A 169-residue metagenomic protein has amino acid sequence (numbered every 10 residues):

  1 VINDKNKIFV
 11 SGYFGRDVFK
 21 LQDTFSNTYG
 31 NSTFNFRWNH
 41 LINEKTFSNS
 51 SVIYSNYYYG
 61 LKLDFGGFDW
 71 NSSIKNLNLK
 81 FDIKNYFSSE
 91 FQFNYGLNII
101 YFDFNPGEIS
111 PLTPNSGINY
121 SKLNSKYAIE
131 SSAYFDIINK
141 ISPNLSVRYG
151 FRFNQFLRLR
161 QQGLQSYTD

Functional and structural regions predicted by a protein language model:
I2, H40, I83-N85, F135-N139 (+1 more regions): Residue-level signature of outer-membrane beta-barrel architecture
N3-K5, N43-K45, Y86-E90, S142-S146: Outer-membrane beta-barrel channels and translocator barrels
D4-N76: Flexible loop and strand-edge segments within Gram-negative outer membrane beta-barrel domains
I8-V10, S48-V52, F91-L97, V147-F151: Transmembrane beta-strands of outer-membrane beta-barrel proteins
Y13-G15, I53-Y57, K80, N98-F102 (+1 more regions): Outer-membrane beta-barrel pore domains and translocons
S26-G30, N71-K75, F87, L123-I129 (+1 more regions): Short sequence motifs at beta-strands and strand-loop junctions characteristic of Gram-negative outer-membrane
N31-T33, I74-K80, Q92, G96 (+1 more regions): Transmembrane beta-barrel architecture of outer-membrane proteins
N94-D169: Signature of Gram-negative outer-membrane beta-barrel scaffolds
